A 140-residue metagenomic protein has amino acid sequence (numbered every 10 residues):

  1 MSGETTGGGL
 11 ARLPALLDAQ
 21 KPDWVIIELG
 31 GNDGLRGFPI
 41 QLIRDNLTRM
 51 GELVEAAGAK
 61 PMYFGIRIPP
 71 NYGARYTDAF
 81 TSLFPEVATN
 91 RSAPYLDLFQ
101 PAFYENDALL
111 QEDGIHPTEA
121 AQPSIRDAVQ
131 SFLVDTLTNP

Functional and structural regions predicted by a protein language model:
M1-T5: A short beta-strand-loop structural module common to alpha/beta enzyme folds
L10-P140: Alpha-helical cap/lid subdomain in secreted, periplasmic, or secretory-pathway luminal O-acyl-processing enzymes
